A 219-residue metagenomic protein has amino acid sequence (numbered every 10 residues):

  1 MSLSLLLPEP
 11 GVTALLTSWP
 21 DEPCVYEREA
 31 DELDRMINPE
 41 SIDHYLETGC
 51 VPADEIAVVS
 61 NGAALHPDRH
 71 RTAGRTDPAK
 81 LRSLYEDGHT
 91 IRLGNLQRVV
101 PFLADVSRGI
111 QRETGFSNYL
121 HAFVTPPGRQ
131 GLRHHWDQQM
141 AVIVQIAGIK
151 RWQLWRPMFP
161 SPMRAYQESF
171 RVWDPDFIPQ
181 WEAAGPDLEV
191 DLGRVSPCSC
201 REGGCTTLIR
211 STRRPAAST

Functional and structural regions predicted by a protein language model:
S2-T17, D31-S196, G204-T219: Active-site region of the double-stranded beta-helix
